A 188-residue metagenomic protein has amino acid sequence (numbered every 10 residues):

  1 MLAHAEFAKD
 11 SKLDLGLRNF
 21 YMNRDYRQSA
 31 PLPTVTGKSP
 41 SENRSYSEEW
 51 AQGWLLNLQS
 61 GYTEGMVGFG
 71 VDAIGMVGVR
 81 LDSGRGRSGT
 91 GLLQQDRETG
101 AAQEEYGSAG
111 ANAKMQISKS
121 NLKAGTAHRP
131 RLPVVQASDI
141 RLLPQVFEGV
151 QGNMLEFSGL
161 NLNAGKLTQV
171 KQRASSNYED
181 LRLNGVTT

Functional and structural regions predicted by a protein language model:
L2-R129: Beta-barrel outer-membrane channel/assembly domains of diderm bacteria
Q28, T36, R141-T188: Signature for the C-terminal beta-barrel architecture of outer-membrane proteins
P130-V134: Surface-exposed aromatic
Q136-I140: Short, solvent-exposed loop/turn segments at secondary-structure boundaries
